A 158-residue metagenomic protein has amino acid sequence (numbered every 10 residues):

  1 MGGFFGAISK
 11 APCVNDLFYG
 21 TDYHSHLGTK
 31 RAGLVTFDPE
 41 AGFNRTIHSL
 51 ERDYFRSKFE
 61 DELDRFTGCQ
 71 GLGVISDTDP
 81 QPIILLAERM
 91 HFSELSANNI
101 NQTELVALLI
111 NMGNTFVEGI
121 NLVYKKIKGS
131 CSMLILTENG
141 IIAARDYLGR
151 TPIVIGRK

Functional and structural regions predicted by a protein language model:
M1-K158: Conserved short alpha-helical segments that host acidic/polar catalytic motifs at enzyme active sites
